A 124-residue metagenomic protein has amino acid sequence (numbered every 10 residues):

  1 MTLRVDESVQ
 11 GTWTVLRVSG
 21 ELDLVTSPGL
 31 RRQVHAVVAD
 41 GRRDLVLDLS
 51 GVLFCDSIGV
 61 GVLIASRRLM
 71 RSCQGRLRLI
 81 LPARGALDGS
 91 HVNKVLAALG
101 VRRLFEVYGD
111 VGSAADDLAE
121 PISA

Functional and structural regions predicted by a protein language model:
M1-L53, A65-A124: STAS-like cytosolic regulatory interaction modules
